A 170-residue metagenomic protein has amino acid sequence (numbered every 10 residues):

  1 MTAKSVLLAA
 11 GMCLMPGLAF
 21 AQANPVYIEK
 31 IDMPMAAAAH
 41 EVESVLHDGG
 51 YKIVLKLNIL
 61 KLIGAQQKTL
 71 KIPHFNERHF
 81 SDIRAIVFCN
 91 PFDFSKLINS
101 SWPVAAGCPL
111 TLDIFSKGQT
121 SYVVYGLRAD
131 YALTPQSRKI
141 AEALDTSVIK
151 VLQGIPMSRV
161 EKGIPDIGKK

Functional and structural regions predicted by a protein language model:
M1-L7: Bacterial N-terminal signal peptides that target proteins for export
P16-L18: N-terminal signal peptide c-region/cleavage motif recognized by signal peptidases
A21-G50, L55-L60, E161, P165-K170: Terminal, regulation- and interaction-focused segments at domain boundaries
A38, V42, F94, I140 (+1 more regions): Stable alpha-helical elements in mature extracytoplasmic
L55-G107: Compact, glycine-rich, soluble single-domain proteins
L110-I114: Hydrophobic/aromatic beta-strand elements that line small-molecule binding cavities or substrate pockets in beta-rich
F115-S121: A short, structured loop/turn motif at beta-sheet edges
Y125-K170: C-terminal partner/receptor-binding element of secreted or periplasmic proteins
